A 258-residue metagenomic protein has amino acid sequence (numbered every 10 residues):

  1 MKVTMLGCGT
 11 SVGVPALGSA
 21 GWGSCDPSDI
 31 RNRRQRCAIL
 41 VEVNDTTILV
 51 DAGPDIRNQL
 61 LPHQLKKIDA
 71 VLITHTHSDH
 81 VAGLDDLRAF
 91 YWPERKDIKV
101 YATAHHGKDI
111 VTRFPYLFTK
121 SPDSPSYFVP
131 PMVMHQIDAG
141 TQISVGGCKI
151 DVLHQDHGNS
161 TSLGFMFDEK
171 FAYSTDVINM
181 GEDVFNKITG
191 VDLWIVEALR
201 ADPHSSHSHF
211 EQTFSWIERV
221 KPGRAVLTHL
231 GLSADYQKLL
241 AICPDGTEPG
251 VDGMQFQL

Functional and structural regions predicted by a protein language model:
M1-S174, L240-L258: Binuclear metal-dependent hydrolase catalytic cores
D55, H77, I178, L199 (+1 more regions): Catalytic metal-binding/acid-base residues of hydrolase active sites
H157-L163, F167-E197: Active-site-proximal loop/helix segments of hydrolase catalytic cores
G181-L258: Binuclear metal-ion centers of metallo-dependent hydrolases, dominated by the metallo-beta-lactamase
